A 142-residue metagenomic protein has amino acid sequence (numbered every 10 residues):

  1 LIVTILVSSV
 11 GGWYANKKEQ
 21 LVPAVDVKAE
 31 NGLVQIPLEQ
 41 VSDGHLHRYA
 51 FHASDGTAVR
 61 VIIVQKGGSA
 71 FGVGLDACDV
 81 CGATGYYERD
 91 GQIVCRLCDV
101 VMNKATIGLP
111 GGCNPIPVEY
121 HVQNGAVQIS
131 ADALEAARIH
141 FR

Functional and structural regions predicted by a protein language model:
L1-V10: Hydrophobic membrane-insertion alpha-helices, especially the h-region of bacterial N-terminal signal peptides
S8-S9, A53, A105: Generic detector of intrinsically disordered, low-complexity, polar/charged segments
G12-Y86, H121-R142: N-terminal pre-ligand scaffold of iron-sulfur
G85-D90, A105-I107: Short Cys/His-rich "knuckle" micro-motifs
G91-V101, L109-E119: Short cysteine/histidine-rich metal-coordination sites, predominantly Zn2+-binding motifs
